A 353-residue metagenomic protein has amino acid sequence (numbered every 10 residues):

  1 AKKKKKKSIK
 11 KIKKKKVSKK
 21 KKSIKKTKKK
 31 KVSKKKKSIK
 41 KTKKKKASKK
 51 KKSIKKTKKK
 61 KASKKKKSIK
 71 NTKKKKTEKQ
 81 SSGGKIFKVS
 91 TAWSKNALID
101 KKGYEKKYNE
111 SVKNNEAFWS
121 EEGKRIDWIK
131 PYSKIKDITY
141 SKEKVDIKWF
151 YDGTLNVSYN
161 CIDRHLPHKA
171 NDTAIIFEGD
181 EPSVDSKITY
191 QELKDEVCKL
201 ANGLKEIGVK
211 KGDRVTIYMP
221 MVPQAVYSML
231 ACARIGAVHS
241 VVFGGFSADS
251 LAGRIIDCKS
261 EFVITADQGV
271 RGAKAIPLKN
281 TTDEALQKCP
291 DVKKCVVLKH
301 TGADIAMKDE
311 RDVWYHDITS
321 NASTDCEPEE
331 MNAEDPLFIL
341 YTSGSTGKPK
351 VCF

Functional and structural regions predicted by a protein language model:
S8-I12, V17-S18, S23-K28, V32-S33 (+5 more regions): Periodic short-repeat tracts
S82-K106: Short, contiguous pre-domain boundary segments
N109, S158, I175-M229, S247-A252 (+1 more regions): Conserved AMP-binding/adenylate-forming core of the ANL superfamily
V112-S133, D152-I176, E334: A short N-terminal helical cap/helix-turn-helix that marks the beginning of AMP-binding/adenylate-forming
C161-I188, G302-A306: AMP-dependent adenylate-forming
N171-T173, C295-V297, K308-Y341, K348: Conserved pre-ATP/AMP-binding loop-to-beta segment of ANL
V215, C232, P336, T342-S345: Conserved S/T- and glycine-rich ATP-binding loop of Class I adenylate-forming
R234-D317: Structural core segment of the AMP-binding/adenylate-forming
